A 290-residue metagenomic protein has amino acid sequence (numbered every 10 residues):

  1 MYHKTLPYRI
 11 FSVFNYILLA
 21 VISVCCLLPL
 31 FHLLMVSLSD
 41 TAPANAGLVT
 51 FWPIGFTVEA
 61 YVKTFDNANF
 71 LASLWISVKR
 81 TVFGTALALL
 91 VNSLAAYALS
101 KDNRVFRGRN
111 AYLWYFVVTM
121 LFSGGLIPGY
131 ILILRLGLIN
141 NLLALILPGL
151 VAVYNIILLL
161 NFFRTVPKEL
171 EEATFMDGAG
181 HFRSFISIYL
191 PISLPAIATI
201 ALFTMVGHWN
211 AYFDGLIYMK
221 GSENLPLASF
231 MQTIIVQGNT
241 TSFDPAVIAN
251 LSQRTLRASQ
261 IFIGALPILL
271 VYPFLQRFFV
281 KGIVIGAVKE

Functional and structural regions predicted by a protein language model:
Y2-E290: A hydrophobic, multi-pass inner-membrane permease signature
